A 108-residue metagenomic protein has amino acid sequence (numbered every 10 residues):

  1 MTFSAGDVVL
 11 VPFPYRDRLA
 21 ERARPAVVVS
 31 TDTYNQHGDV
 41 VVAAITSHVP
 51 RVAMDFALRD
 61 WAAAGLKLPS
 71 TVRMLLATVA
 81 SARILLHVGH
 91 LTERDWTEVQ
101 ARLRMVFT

Functional and structural regions predicted by a protein language model:
M1-T108: Conserved functional hotspots at enzyme active or ligand-binding sites that engage polyanionic ligands
